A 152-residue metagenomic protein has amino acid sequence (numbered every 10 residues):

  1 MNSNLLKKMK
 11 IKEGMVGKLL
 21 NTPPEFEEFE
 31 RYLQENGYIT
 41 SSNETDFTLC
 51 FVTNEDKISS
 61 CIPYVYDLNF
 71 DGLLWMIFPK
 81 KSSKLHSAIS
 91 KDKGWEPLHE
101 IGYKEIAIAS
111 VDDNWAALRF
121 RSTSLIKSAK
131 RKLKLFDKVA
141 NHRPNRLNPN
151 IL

Functional and structural regions predicted by a protein language model:
M1-R31: N-terminal, charge-rich interaction modules
M15, L20, S41-S42, F51: Catalytic cores of nucleic-acid ligases and guanylyltransferases
E35-T45: Short acidic low-complexity segments
T48-S59: Short, glycine-rich nucleotide/cofactor-binding loops
S60-D67, L74-W75, A109-L135: Accessory recognition modules or surfaces
S60-K93, P97: Mid-chain, well-packed structural core segment of small domains
L85-S87, D92-R121: Long, charge-dense
S124-L152: Flexible, glycine-/basic-rich loop-and-beta segments that form/coincide with the SAM-dependent methyltransferase
